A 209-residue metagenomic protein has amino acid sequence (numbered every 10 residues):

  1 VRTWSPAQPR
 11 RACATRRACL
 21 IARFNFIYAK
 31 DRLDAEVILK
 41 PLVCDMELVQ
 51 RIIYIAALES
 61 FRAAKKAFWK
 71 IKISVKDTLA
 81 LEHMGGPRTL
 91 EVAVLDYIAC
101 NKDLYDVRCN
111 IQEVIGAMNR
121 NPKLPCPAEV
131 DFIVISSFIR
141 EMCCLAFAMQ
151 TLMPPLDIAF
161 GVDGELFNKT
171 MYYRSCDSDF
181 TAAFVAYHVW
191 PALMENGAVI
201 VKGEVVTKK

Functional and structural regions predicted by a protein language model:
V1-K209: Extended, amphipathic alpha-helical stalk segments that mediate dimerization and serve as stator/scaffold rods within
